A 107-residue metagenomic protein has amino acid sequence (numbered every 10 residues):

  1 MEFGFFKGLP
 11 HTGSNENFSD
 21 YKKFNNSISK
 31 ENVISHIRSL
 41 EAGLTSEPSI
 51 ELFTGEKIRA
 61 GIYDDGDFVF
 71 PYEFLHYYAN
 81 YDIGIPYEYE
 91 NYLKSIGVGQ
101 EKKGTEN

Functional and structural regions predicted by a protein language model:
M1-N107: Alpha-helical interaction/linker modules in multidomain eukaryotic proteins
